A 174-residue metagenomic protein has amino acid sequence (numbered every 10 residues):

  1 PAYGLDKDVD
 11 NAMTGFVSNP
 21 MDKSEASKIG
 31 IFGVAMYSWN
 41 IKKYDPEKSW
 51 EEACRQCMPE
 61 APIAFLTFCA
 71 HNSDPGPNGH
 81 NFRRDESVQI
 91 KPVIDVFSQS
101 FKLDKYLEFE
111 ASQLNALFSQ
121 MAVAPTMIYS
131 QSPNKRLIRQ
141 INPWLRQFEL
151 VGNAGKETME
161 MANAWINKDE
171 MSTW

Functional and structural regions predicted by a protein language model:
P1-W174: Substrate-binding groove of N-acetylhexosamine-processing glycoside hydrolases
